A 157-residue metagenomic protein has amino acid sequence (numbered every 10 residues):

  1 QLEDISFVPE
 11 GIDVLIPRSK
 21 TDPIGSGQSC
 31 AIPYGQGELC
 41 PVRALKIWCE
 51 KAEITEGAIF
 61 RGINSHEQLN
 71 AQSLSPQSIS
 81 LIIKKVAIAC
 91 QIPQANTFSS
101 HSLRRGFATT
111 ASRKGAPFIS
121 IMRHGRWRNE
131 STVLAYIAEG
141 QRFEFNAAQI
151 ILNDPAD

Functional and structural regions predicted by a protein language model:
D4: Short, surface-exposed charged micro-motifs
F7-L69, Q77-S78, I82-A89: Basic, alpha-helical nucleic-acid-contacting "clamp/cap" segments
G25, S120, F145-N146: Intrinsically disordered, low-complexity regions enriched in proline, serine, glycine and charged residues
C30-I32, T109-T110, A135: Conserved, well-structured core segments
I54-T55, S80-R123, R142: Short, basic (Lys/Arg/His-rich) helix/loop patches that form interaction surfaces in the mid-to-C-terminal regions
G125-I150: Catalytic-site neighborhood detector that most strongly recognizes the C-terminal catalytic loop/helix of tyrosine
I150-D157: C-terminal secondary-structure termini that scaffold catalytic or DNA-interacting sites
